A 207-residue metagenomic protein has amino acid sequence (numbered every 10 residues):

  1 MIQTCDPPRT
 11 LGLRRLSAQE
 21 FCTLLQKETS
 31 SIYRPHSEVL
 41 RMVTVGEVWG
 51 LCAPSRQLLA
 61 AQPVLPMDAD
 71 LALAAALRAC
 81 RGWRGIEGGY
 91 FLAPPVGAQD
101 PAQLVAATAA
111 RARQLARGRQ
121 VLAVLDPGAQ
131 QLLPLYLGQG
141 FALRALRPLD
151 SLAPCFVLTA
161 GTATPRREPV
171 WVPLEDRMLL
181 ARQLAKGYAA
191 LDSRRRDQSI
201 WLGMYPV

Functional and structural regions predicted by a protein language model:
M1-L59, R167-P173: Short amphipathic alpha-helix that is part of the acyltransferase structural core
E38-G50, P54-A60, L65-L71, K186-L191 (+1 more regions): A short helix-loop-beta-strand connector motif used in the catalytic cores of GNAT acetyltransferases and, in some
Q57-V96: Conserved acyl-donor/pantetheine-binding loop and adjacent beta-alpha core of acyl/acetyltransferases and related
G88, A93-Q114, G138: Conserved acetyl-CoA-binding loop-helix of GNAT-fold acetyltransferases
A112-P127: Conserved GNAT acetyl-CoA-binding A-motif
P127-L146: Conserved active-site alpha-helix within GNAT-family acetyltransferase domains
L149-P173, S199-V207: C-terminal "cap" of GNAT-fold acetyltransferases
M178-K186: Disulfide-braced loops of extracellular cysteine-rich modules
